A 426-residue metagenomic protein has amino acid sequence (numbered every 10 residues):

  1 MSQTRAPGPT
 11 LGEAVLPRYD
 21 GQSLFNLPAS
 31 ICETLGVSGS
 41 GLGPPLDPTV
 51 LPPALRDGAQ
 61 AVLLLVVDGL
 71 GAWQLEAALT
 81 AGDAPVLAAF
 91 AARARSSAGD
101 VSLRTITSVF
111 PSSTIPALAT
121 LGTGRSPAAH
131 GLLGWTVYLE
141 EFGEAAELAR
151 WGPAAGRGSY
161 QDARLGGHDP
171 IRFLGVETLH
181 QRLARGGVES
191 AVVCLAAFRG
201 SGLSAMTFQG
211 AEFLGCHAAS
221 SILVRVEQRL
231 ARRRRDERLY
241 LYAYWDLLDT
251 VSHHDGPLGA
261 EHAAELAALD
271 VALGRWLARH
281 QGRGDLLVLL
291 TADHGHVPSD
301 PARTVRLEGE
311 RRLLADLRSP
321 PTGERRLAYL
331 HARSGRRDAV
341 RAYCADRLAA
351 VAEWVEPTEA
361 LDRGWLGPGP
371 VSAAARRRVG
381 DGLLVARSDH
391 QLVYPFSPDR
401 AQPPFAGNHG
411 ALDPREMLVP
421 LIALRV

Functional and structural regions predicted by a protein language model:
M1-D47, G82-P85, A89-L239, Y244-H253: His/Asp/Glu-rich, glycine-adjacent segments that coordinate divalent cations and/or stabilize oxyanion chemistry on
L46-A59, Q228-R232, A278-R283: A short acidic-Thr-Gly-centered motif at the start of a beta-strand
R56-D83, A88: TRNA-binding/sensing appendages of the translation machinery
Q60-L63, E237-L248, L286-V288, G382-L384: Generic beta-sheet signal
L63-L64, A268-L307: Metal-dependent active-site segment of extracytoplasmic phospho-/sulfohydrolases and closely related
L70, L258, H294-G295: Catalytic metal-binding/acid-base residues of hydrolase active sites
L230, L248-L286: A long, amphipathic alpha-helix that forms part of the scaffold/cap immediately adjacent to metal-dependent active
S319-V426: Active-site neighborhoods of enzymes that stabilize oxyanions during catalysis
